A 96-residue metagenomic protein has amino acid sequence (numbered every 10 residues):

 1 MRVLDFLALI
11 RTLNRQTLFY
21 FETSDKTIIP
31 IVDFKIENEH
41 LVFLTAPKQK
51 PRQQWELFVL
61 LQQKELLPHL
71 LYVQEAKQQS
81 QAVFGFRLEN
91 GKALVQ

Functional and structural regions predicted by a protein language model:
M1-D25: Long, hydrophobic N-terminal alpha-helical segment
L18-Q96: Detector for the mature cores of small, proteolytically processed and post-translationally modified peptide effectors
